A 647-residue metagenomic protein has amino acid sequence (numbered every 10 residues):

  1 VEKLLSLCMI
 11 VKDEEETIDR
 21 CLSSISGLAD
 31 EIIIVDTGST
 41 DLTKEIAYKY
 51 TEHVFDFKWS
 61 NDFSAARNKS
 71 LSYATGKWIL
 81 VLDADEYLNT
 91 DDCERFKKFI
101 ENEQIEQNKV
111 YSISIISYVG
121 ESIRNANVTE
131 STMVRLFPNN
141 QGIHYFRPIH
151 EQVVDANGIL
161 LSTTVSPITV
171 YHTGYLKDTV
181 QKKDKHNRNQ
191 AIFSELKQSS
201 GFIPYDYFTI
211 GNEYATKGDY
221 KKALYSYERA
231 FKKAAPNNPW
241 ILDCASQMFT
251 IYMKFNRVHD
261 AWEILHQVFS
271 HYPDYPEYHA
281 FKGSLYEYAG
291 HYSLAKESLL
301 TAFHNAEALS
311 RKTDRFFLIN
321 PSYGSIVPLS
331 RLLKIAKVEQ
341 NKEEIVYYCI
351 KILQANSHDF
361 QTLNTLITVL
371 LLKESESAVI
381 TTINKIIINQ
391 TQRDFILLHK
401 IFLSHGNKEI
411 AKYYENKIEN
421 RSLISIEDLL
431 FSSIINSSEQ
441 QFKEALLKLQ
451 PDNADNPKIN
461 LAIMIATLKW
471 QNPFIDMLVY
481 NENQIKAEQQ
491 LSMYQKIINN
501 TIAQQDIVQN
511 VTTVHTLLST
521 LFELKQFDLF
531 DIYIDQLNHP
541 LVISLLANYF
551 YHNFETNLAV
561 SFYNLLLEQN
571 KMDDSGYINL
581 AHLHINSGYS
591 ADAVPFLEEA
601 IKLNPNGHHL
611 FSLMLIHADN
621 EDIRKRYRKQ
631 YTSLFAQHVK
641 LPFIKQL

Functional and structural regions predicted by a protein language model:
C8-E31: Short, well-formed alpha-helical segments that are part of the catalytic scaffolds of diverse glycosyltransferases
E16-D19, D41-Y50: Acidic helix N-cap motif at the loop->helix transition within catalytic regions of sugar-transfer enzymes
D30-G38, F55, D83-A84: Short beta-strand/loop segment that forms part of the nucleotide-sugar
D36-E45, W59: A conserved acidic beta->alpha catalytic loop
A65-L71, L82, N89-K222: Catalytic-site signature of metal-activated, phosphate-bearing donor transferases, centered on the GT-A/GT-A-like
I79: Short aromatic/hydrophobic "clamp" motif used to bind/position activated sugar donors
G201-Y207, N238-A245, P273-H279, G290 (+12 more regions): Generic helix N-cap/helix-start motif at coil->alpha-helix transitions
L224-R229, H259-F269, K296-T301, K342-K351 (+9 more regions): Alpha-helical repeat scaffolds
